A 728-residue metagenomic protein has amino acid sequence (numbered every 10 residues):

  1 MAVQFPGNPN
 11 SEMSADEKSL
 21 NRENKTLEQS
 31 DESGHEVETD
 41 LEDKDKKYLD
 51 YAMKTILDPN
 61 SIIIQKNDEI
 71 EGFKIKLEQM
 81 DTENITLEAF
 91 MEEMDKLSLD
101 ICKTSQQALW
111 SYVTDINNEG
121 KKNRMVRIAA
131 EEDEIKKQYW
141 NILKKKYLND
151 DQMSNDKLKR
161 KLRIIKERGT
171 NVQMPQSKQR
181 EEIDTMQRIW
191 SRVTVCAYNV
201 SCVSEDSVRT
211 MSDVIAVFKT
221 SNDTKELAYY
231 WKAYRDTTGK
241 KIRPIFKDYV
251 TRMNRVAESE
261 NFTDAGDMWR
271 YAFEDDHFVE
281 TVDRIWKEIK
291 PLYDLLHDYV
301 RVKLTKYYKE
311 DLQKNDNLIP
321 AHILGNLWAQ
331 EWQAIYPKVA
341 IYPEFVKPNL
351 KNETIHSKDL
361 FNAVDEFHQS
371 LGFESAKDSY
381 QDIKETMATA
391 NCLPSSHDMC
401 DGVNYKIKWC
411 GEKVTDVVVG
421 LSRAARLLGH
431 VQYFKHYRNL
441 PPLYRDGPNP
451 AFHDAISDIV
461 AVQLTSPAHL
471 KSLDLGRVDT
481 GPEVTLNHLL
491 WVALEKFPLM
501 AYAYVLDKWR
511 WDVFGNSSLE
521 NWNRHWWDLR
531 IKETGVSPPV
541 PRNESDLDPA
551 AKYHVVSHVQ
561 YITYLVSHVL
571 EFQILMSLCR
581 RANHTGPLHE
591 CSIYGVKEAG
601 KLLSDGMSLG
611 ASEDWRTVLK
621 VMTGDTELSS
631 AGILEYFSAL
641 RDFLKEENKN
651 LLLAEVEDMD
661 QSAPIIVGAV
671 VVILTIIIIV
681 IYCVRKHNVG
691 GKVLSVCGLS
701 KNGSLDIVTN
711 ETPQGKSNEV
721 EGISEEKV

Functional and structural regions predicted by a protein language model:
L57, K66-K247, G266, K552-V555 (+2 more regions): N-terminal helix-rich structural modules
L77-L87, V113-D115, G120, D264 (+9 more regions): C-terminal, non-catalytic "cap/extension" segments appended to globular domains
D206-T220, K247-G411, V478-P498, S545 (+1 more regions): Active-site-proximal, well-structured secondary-structure segments within enzyme catalytic domains
D283-D294, G447-E483: Post-HExxH zinc-binding segment in Zn-dependent metallohydrolases
I407-A424: Short pre-active-site segment immediately N-terminal to the catalytic Zn-binding motif
V419-K435, D454-D458: Active-site recognition of the HExxH zinc-binding catalytic motif
V672-N688: Single-pass type I membrane-protein transmembrane alpha-helix
G691-V728: Cytosolic C-terminal tails of single-pass type I membrane
